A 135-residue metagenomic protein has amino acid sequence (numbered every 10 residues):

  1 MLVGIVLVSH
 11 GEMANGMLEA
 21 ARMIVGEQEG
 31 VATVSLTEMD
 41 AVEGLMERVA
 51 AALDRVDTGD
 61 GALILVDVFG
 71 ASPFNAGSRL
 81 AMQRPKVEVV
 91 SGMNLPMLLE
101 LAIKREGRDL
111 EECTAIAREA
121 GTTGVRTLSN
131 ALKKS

Functional and structural regions predicted by a protein language model:
M1-S135: N-terminal loops that bind phosphate or other acidic moieties and the adjacent beta-alpha structural core
